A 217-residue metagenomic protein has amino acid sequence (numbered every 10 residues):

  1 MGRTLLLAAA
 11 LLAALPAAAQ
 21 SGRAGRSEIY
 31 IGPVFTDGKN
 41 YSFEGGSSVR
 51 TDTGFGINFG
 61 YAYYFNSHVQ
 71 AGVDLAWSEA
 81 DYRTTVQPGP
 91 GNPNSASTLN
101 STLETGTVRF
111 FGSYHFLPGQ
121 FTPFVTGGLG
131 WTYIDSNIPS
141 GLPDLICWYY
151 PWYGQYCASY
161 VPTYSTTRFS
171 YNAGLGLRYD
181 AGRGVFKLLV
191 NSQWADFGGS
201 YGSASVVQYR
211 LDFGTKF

Functional and structural regions predicted by a protein language model:
L5-P33: Outer-membrane beta-barrel biogenesis signature
Q20, G32-F35, K39, F55 (+3 more regions): Gram-negative (and chloroplast) outer-membrane scaffold detector with strong preference for beta-barrel transmembrane
K39, V49-G54, N100-T107, V161-S170 (+1 more regions): Short sequence motifs at beta-strands and strand-loop junctions characteristic of Gram-negative outer-membrane
Y41-S48, P93-S101, C157-T163, D196-S200: Extracellular loop and loop/strand-boundary signature of outer-membrane beta-barrel proteins
A80-T84, A181-F217: Predominantly the C-terminal beta-signal and adjacent terminal strand-loop region of outer-membrane beta-barrel
V108-F110, V125-W131, T167-L177, S192: Hydrophobic alpha-helical segments of small multi-pass membrane proteins
L142-V161: Low-complexity, compositionally biased segments in intrinsically disordered regions
